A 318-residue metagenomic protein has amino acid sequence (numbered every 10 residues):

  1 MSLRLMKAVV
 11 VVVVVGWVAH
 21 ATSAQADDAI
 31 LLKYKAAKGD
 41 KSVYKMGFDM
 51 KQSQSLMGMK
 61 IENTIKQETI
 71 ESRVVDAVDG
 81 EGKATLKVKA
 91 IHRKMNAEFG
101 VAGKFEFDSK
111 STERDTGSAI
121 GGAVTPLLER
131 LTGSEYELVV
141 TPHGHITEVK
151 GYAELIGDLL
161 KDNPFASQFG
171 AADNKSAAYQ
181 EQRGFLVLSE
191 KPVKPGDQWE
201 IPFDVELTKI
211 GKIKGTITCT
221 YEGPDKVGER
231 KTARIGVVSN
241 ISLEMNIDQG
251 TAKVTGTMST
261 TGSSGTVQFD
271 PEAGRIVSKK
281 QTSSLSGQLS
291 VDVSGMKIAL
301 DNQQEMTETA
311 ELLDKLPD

Functional and structural regions predicted by a protein language model:
M1-V12, W17-A21: Bacterial N-terminal signal peptides that target proteins for export
Q25-D318: Signature of exported/secreted
